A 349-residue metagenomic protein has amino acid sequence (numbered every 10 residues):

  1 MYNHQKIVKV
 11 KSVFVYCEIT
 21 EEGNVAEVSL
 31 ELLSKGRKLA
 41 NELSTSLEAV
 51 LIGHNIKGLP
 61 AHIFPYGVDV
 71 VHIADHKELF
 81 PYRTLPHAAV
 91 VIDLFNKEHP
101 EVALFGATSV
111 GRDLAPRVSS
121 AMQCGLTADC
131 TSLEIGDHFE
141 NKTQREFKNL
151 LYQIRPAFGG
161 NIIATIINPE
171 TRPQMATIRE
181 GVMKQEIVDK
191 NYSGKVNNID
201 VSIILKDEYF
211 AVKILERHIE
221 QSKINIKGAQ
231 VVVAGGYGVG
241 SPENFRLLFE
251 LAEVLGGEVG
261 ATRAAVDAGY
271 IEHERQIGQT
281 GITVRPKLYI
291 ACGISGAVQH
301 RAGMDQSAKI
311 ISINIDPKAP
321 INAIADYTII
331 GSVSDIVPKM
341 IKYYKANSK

Functional and structural regions predicted by a protein language model:
M1-K349: N-terminal glycine-rich FAD/FM-binding segment characteristic of electron-transfer flavoproteins
